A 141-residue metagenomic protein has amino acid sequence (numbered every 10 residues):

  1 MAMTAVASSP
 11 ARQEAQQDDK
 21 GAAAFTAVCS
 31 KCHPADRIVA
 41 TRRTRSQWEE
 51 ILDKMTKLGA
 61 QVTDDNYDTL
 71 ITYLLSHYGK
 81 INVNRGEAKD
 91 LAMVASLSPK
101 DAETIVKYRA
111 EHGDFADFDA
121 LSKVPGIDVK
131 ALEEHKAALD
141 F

Functional and structural regions predicted by a protein language model:
M1-A5: Bacterial N-terminal signal peptides
A15-K31: Sequence/structural segment immediately N-terminal to covalent heme-attachment motifs in c-type and related
T26-D36, L70, L74: The canonical Cys-X-X-Cys-His
P34-A60: Gly/Gly-Pro-rich "capping" loops immediately C-terminal to redox-active cysteine motifs in periplasmic/lumenal
K57-Y67, M93-A95: Electron-transfer interface patches adjacent to heme c in soluble/periplasmic c-type cytochromes and di-/multiheme
V62-G79, V106-H112, A138: C-terminal capping alpha-helices of c-type cytochrome domains
H77-A95, E111, F118-K123, E133-F141: Extended, structured, electrostatic nucleic-acid-contact surfaces
